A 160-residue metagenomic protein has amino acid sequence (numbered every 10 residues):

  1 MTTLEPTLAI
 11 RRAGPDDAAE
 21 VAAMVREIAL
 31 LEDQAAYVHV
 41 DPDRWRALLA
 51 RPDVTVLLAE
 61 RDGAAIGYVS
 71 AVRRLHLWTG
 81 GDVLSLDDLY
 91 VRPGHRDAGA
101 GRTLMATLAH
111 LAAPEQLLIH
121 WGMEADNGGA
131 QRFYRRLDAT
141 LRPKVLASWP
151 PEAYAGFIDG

Functional and structural regions predicted by a protein language model:
A9-A23: A short beta-loop-alpha structural element at the N-terminal edge of CoA-dependent acyl/N-acetyltransferase catalytic
A22-A47: Conserved GNAT-fold acetyl-CoA-binding loop/helix
R46-L58, S85: A short helix-loop-beta-strand connector motif used in the catalytic cores of GNAT acetyltransferases and, in some
L58, A64-R73, S85, Y90: Conserved beta-strand in the GNAT
R74-L86, R96, E115-L117, R142-P143: A conserved beta-turn-beta hairpin within the catalytic core of GNAT-like acetyltransferases that forms part
H95, G99-T107: Conserved acetyl-CoA pyrophosphate-binding loop and the N-cap/start of the following alpha-helix in GNAT-like
R102, A125-P143: Conserved active-site alpha-helix within GNAT-family acetyltransferase domains
A113-M123: Conserved GNAT acetyl-CoA-binding A-motif
